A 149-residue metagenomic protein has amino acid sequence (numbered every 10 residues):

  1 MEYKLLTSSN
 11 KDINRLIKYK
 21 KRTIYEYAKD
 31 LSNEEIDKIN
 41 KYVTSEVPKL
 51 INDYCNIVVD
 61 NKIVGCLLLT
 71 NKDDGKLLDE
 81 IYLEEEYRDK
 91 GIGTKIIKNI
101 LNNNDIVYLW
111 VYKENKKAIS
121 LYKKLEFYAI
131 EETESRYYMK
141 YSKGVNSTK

Functional and structural regions predicted by a protein language model:
M1, N52-Y54, F127-Y128: Short glycine-aromatic motifs
M1-K11, G144-K149: Conserved N-terminal entry element of GNAT/NAT acetyltransferase domains
T7-E86, I97-N99, E132-E134: Acetyl-CoA-dependent GNAT
D74-K76, F127, M139-K140: Conserved SAM-binding loop
G75, I106-Y108: Structural preference for beta-strand elements that scaffold enzyme active sites
L83, D89-N102, S120, K124: Conserved acetyl-CoA-binding loop-helix of GNAT-fold acetyltransferases
L109-I119, S135-S142: Conserved beta-strand-loop-alpha-helix junction that forms the acyl-donor binding cleft
K123-T133: Conserved acetyl-CoA-binding loop of GNAT-fold acetyltransferases
